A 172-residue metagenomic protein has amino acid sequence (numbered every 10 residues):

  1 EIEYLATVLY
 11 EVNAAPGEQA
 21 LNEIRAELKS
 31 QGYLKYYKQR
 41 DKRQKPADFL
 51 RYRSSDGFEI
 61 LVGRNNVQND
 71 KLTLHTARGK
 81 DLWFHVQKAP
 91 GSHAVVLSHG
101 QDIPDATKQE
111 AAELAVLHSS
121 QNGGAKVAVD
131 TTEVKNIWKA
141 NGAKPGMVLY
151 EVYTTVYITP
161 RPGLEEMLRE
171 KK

Functional and structural regions predicted by a protein language model:
E1-E59: Coiled-coil termination/hinge junctions
G17, L21, N65, R161-P162: General structural signal for secondary-structure boundaries
Y33-A111: Domain-scale macromolecular recognition modules
L74-T76, L82-H85, L117-S119, Y150-T154 (+1 more regions): Short, surface-exposed linear patches
D81-L82, K88-P90, N122-A125, T155-P160: Short, surface-exposed, polar/charged, turn-prone segments marking secondary-structure boundaries
A106-N122: Long, well-ordered alpha-helical scaffolding segments within enzyme catalytic domains, especially pronounced
L117-E133: Flexible helix-coil linker/hinge segments at domain or subdomain boundaries
D130-K172: C-terminal catalytic or substrate-handling cores of phosphate/nucleotide- and metal-cofactor-dependent proteins acting
